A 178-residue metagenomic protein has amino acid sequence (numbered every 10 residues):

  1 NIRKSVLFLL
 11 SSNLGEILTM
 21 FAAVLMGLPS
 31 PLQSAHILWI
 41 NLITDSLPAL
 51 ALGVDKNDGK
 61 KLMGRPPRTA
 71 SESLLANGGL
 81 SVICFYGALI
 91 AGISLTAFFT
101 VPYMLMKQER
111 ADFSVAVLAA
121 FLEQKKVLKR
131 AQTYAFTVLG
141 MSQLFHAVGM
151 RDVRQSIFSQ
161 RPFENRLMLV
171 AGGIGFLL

Functional and structural regions predicted by a protein language model:
N1-I157: Membrane-embedded transport module
M141, H146, M168-L178: Hydrophobic alpha-helical membrane segments
S159-L169: Cytoplasmic-side transmembrane-helix entry/capping segments in multi-pass membrane proteins
